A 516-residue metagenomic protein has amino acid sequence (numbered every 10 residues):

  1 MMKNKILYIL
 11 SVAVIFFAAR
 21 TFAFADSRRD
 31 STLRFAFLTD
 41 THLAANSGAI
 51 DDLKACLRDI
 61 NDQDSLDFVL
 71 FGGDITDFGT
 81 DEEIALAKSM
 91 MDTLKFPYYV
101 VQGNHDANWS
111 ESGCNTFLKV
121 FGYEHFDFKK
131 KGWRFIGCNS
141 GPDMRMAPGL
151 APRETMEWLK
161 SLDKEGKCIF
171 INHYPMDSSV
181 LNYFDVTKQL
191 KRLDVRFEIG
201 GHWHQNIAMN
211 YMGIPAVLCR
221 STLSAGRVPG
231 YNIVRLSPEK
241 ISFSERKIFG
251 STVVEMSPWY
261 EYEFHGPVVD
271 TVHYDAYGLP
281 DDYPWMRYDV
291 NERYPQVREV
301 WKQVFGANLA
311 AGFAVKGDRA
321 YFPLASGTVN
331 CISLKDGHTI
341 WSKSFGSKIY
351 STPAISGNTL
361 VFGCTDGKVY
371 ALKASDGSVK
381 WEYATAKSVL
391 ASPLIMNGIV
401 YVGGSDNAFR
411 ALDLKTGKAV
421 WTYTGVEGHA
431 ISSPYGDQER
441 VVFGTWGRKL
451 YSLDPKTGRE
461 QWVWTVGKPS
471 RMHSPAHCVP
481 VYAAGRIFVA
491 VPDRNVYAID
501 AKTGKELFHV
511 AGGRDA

Functional and structural regions predicted by a protein language model:
F22-L86: N-terminal active-site segment of His-dependent metallophosphoesterases
S27-S31, N61-F68, K129, I136 (+1 more regions): His/acidic metal-ligating clusters that form di-metal
R34-K54, T76-F78, D106-V120, G141-R153: Acidic/histidine-rich helix-loop elements that form or flank divalent-metal/phosphate-binding sites at the catalytic
A44-S47, D77-E82, N104-S112, D143-M146 (+3 more regions): Active-site environment of divalent metal-dependent phosphoester hydrolases
A55, I207, I214-Y277: Binuclear metal-dependent phosphoesterase catalytic core
R293-A314, W341-S356, W381-M396, S405 (+4 more regions): Extracytoplasmic beta-rich repeat domains
S333-G337, K373-G377, D413-G417, D454-G458 (+1 more regions): Short loop/turn segments that connect beta-strands within beta-propeller blades
